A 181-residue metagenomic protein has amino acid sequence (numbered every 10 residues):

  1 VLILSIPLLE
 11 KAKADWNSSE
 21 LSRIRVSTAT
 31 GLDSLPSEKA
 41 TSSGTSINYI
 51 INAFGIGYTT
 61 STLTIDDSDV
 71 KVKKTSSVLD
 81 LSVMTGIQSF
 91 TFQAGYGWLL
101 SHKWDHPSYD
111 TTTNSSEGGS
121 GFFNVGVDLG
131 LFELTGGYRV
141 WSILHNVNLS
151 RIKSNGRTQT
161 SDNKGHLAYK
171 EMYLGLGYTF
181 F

Functional and structural regions predicted by a protein language model:
V1-D15: Classical Sec-dependent N-terminal signal peptides that target proteins to the secretory pathway
K11-S68, E171, G177-F181: Short glycine/proline- and aromatic-enriched beta-strand/turn motifs that initiate or cap beta-hairpins
A12-E20, Y49-I50, V83-F92, V127-G136 (+1 more regions): Short loop/turn motifs that connect adjacent beta-strands in outer-membrane beta-barrel proteins
I24, T41-I47, N52, S77-L81 (+4 more regions): Hydrophobic, lipid-facing positions within transmembrane beta-strands of outer-membrane proteins
S27-T41, T59-S77, L100-E117, L144-L167: Flexible, solvent-exposed loop segments that connect beta-strands
T60, Y96-W98, Y138-V140: A mature extracytoplasmic/lumenal domain signature
G86-F122, L129: Surface-exposed, polar helix/loop patches in the mature regions of secreted/periplasmic/lumenal proteins that form
L129, V140, H166-F181: Outer-membrane beta-barrel "beta-signal"
